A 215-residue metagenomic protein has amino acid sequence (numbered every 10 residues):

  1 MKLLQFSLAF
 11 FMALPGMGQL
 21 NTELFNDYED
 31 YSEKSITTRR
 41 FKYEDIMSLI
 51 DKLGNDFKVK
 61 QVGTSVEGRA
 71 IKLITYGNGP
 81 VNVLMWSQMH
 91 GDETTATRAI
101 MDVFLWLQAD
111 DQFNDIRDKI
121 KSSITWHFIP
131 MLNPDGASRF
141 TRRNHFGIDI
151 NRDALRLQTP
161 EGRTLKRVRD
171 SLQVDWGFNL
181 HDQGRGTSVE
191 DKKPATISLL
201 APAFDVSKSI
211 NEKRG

Functional and structural regions predicted by a protein language model:
M1-N21: Bacterial Sec-dependent N-terminal signal peptides
Q19-A70: Short glycine- and acidic-rich boundary segments immediately preceding or forming the N-terminal edge of structured
S32-R39, M89-H90, D149-L155: Second-shell loop/turn segments in exported
I50-G54, I74-Y76, A154: Alpha-helix C-terminal capping segments
R69-L73, A137-F140: Short, solvent-exposed polar/charged micro-motifs at secondary-structure junctions
K72-P80, Q88: Short beta-strand-to-loop junctions in surface cap/lid or active-site-entrance loops
P80-W86, T94-G215: Active-site/substrate-binding loop(s) of hydrolase catalytic cores
